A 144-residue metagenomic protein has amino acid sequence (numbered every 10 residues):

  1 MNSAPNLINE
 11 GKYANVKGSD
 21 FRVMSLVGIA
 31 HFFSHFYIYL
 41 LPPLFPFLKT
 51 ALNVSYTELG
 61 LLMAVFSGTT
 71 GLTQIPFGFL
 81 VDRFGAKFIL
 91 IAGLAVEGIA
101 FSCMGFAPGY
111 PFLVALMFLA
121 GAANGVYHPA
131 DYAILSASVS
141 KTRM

Functional and structural regions predicted by a protein language model:
M1-A30, S34-H35: Cytosolic juxtamembrane N-terminal segment immediately preceding the first transmembrane helix of multi-pass
V23-P46, T50-Y56: Extracytoplasmic
V27, G109-M117: Short hydrophobic/alpha-helical segments at membrane-entry points of transmembrane helices in Major Facilitator
Y39, S67-I75: Residue-level signature of mid-helix packing/kink "hotspots" within the transmembrane helices of 12-pass Major
A51-L52, R83, I134-V139: Helix-to-coil boundary motifs at intracellular loop junctions of multi-pass secondary transporters
S55-M63: Juxtamembrane helix-start elements in MFS-like secondary transporters
L72-Y110: Conserved MFS/SLC helix-loop-helix module at the cytosolic interface between two early adjacent transmembrane helices
L116-M144: Cytoplasmic helix-loop-helix junction between adjacent transmembrane helices in 12-TM secondary transporters
